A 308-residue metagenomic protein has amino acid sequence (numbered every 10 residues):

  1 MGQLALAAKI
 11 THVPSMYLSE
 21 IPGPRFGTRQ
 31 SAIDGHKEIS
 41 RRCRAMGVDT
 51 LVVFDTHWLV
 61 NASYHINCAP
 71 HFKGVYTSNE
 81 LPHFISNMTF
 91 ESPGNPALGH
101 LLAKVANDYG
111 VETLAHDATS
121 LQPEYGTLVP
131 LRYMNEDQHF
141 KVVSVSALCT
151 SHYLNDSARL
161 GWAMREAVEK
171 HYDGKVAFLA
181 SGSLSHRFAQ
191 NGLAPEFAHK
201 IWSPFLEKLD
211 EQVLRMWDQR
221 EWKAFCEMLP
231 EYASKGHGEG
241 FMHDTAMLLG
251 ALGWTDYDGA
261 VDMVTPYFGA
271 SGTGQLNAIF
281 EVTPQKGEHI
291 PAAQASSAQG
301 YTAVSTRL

Functional and structural regions predicted by a protein language model:
M1-D49, N61-R159, K170, N191-L308: Flexible, D/E/H-enriched segments
D49-D55, G174-L184: Beta-strand elements within well-structured catalytic alpha/beta cores of enzymes that handle phosphate/sulfate esters
H57-L59, G182-H186, L193: Short, internal active-site loops enriched in acidic
G161, A180-S185, G274: Glycine-centered flexibility sites
W162-V176: Non-transmembrane, aqueous-exposed alpha-helical and coiled segments at domain scale
M164-V168, L184-N191: Extracytoplasmic, non-cytosolic globular domains
